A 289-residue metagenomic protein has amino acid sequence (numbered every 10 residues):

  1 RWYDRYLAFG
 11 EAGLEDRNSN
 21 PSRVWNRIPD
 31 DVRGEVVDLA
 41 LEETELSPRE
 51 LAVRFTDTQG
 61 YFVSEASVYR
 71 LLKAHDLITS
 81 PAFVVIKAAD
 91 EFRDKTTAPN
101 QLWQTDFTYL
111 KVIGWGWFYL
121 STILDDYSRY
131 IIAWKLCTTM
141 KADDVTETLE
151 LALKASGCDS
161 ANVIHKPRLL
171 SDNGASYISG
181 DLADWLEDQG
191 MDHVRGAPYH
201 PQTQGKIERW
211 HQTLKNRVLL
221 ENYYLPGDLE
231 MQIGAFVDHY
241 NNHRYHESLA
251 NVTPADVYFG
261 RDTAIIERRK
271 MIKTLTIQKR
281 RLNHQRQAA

Functional and structural regions predicted by a protein language model:
R1-Y6: Double-stranded DNA-binding cores of transcription factors and transposases
L7-L102, H200-P201, F259-D262: Basic, flexible linker segments flanking DNA-binding modules in nucleic acid-interacting mobile-element proteins
R27-G34, Y61-F62, R70-L124, Y130 (+3 more regions): Mobile-element integrase/transposase regions, centering on the N-terminal DNA-binding/Zn-coordinating module
W134-K135: Short hydrophobic alpha-helix segments
L149, S160-S179, A197-Y199, A250-A255: Acidic/histidine-rich, metal-coordinating catalytic segments
K166-N173, E187-K206, L220-P226: RNase H-like polynucleotidyl transferase catalytic core
G180, E187-M191, Q212-A289: C-terminal domain-tail junction helix/linker
